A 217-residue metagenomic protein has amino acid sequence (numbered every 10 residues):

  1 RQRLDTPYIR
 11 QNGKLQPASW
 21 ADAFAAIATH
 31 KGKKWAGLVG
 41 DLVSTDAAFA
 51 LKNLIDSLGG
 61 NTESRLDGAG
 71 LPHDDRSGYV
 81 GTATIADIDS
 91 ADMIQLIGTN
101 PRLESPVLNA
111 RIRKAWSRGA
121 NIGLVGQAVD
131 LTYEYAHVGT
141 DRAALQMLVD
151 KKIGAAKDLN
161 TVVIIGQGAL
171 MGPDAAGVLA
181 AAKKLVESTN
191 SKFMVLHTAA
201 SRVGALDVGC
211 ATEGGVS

Functional and structural regions predicted by a protein language model:
R1-I153, Q167-G168: N-terminal export/assembly segments and adjacent metallocofactor-ligating motifs of anaerobic energy-metabolism
F24, I122, G126-S217: Active-site phosphate/pyrophosphate-binding segments
